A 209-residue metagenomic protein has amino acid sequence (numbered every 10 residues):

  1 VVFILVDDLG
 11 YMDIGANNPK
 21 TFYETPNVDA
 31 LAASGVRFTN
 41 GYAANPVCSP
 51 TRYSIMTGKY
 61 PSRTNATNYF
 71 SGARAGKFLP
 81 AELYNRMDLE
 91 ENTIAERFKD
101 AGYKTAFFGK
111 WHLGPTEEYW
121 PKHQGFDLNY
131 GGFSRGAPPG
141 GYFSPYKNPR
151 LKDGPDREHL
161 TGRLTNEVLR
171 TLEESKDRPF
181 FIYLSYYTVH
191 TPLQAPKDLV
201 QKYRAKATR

Functional and structural regions predicted by a protein language model:
V1-R209: Formylglycine-dependent sulfatase
